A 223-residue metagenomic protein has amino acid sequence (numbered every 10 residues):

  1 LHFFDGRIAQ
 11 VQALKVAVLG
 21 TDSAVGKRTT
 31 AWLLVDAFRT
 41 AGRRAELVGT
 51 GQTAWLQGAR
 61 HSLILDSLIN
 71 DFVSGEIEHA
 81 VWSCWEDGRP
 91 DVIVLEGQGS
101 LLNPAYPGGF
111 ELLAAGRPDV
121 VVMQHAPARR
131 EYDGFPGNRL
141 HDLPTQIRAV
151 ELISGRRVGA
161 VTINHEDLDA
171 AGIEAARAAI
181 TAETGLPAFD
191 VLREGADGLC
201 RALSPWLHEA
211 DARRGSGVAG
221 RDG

Functional and structural regions predicted by a protein language model:
L1-L14, S74-E86, D91-R193: Conserved catalytic-core segment of NTP-binding enzymes
F3-A41: Walker A (P-loop) phosphate-binding motif
A24, R28-W32, L56-Q57, L101-Y106: Short glycine/serine/threonine-rich phosphate/pyrophosphate-binding segments that cradle anionic phosphate groups
A41-A54: Short beta-strand-centered segment that lines the nucleotide-binding/catalytic pocket of NTP-utilizing
L47-G49, I64-D66, Q98-G99: A structural signal for small-residue-enriched, beta-sheet-centric alpha/beta enzyme cores and oligomeric scaffold folds
T53-N70: P-loop NTPase switch/communication element
I180, A188-G217: Peripheral docking tails and interdomain loops at the edges of cofactor- or intermediate-handling domains
